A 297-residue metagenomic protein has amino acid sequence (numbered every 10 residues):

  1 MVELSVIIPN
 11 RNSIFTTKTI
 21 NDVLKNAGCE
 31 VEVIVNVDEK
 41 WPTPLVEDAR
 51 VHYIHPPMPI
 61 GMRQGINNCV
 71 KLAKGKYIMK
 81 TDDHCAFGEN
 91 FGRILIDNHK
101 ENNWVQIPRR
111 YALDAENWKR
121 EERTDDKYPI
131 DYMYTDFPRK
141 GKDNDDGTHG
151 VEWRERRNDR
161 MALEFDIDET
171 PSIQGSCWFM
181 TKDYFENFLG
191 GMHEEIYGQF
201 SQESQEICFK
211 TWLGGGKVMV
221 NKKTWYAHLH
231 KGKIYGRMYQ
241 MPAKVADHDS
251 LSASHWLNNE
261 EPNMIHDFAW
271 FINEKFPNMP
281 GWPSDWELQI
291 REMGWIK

Functional and structural regions predicted by a protein language model:
M1-D22: N-proximal low-complexity "stem/linker" segments adjacent to membrane-targeting elements
N21-E30: Short, acidic, metal-binding catalytic loop of nucleotide-sugar glycosyltransferases
P57-A73: Glycine-rich, basic loop-to-helix element that forms the pyrophosphate-binding segment of sugar-nucleotide handling
R63, G147, R156-F179: A recurrent flexible, glycine/aromatic-enriched loop bordering the glycosyltransferase active site that acts as
I78: Short aromatic/hydrophobic "clamp" motif used to bind/position activated sugar donors
A86, N90-D146: Conserved donor NDP-sugar-binding/catalytic core segment of glycosyltransferases
I94-I96, W178, D183-L189, I196-T224: A short, conserved alpha-helix in the catalytic core of glycosyltransferases
P171-F179, Y235-K297: Terminal low-complexity segments of carbohydrate-biosynthetic enzymes
